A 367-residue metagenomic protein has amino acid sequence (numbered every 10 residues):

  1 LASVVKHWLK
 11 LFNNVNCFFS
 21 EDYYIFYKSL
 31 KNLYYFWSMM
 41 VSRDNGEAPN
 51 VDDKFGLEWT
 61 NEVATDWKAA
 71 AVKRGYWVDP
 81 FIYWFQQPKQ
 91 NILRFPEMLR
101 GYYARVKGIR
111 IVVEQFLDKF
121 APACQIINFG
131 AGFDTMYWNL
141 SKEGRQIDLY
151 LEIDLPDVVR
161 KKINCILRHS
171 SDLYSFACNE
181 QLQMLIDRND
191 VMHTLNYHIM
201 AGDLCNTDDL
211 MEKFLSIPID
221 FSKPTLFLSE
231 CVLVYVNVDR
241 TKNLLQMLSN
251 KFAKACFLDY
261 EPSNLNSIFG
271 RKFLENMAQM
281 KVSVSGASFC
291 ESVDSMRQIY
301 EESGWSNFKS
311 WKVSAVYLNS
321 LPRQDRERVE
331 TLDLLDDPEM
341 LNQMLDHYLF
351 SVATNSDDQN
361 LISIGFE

Functional and structural regions predicted by a protein language model:
H7, L11: Cationic, low-complexity basic patches in intrinsically disordered or flexible, solvent-exposed regions
N16-F18, D22-M200, D208, L215-I217 (+4 more regions): Rossmann-like AdoMet
F95, L167, R240, L248-K254 (+4 more regions): Plant-skewed but cross-kingdom recognition/interaction modules and surfaces
D209-K213, Y235-M247: A short, conserved alpha-helix within the catalytic core of class I
T225-V238: A short SAM/SAH-binding and catalytic strip from SAM-dependent methyltransferases
V234, P262-S267: Short "lid" loop at the C-terminus of a central beta-strand within the Rossmann-like core of SAM-dependent
F252-P262: Conserved beta-strand signature within the Rossmann-like core of class I S-adenosyl-L-methionine
I268-E367: Rossmann-like AdoMet/SAM-dependent catalytic core
